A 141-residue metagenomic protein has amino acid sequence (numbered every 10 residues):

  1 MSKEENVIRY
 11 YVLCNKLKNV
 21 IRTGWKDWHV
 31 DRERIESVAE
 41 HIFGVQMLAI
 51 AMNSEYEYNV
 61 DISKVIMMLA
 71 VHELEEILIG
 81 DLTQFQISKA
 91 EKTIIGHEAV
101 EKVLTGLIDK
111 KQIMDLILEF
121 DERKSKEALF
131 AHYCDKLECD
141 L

Functional and structural regions predicted by a protein language model:
M1-L141: Alpha-helical, largely C-terminal catalytic domains that coordinate divalent metal ions via clustered Asp/Glu/His
